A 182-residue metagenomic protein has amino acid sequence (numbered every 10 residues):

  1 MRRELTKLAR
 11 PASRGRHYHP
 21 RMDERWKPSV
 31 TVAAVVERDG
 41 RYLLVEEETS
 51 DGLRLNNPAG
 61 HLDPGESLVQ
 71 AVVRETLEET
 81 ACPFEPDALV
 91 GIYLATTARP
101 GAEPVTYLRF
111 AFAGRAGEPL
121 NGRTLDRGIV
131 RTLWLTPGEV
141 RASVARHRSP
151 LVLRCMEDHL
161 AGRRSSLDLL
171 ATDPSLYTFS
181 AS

Functional and structural regions predicted by a protein language model:
M1-R21: N-terminal amphipathic/basic-hydrophobic helices that include classical n-h-c signal peptides and signal-anchor
Y18-L43, H61: Conserved N-terminal beta-strand and adjoining loop/helix that marks the start of the Nudix/MutT-like hydrolase domain
W26, G52-L53, Y93-A98: Short, solvent-exposed loop/turn segments at secondary-structure junctions
S29, E37, N57, F84 (+1 more regions): Short connector loops at helix/strand junctions that flank enzyme active sites, especially segments positioning acidic
R38-E78: Conserved Nudix-box catalytic region and its N-terminal flanking loop in Nudix hydrolases and closely related
G52-L55, R127-S182: Nudix hydrolase/Nudix homology domain
L62-E85, A95-P150, A181: Unchanged
D87-G91: Conserved S-adenosyl-L-methionine
